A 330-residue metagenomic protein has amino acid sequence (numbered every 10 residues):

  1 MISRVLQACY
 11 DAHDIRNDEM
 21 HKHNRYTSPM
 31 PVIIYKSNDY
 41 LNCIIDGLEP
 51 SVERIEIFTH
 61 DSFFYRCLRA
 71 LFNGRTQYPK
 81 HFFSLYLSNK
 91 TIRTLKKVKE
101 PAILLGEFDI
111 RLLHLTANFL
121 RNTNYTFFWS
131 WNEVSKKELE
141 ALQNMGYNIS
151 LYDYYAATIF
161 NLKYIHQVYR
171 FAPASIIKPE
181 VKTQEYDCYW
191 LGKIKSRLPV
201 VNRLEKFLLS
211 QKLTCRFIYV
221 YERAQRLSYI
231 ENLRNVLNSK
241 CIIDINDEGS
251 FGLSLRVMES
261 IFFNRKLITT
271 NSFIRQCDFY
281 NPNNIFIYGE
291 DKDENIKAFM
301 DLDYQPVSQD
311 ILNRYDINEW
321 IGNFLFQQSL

Functional and structural regions predicted by a protein language model:
M1-T126, W131, I274, Q327: N-terminal pre-catalytic "stem/leader" segment of glycosyltransferase-like enzymes
N38-L41, E133-S135, L151-T158, Y219 (+1 more regions): Short, polar loop motifs at secondary-structure junctions
P50-F58, A70-G74, N124, N144-S150 (+3 more regions): Active-site regions of enzymes building and remodeling cell-envelope glycoconjugates
F58-R69, G192-L233, S272: Catalytic donor nucleotide-activated moiety binding site of glycosyltransferases and closely related
Y86-R93, W131-Y147, S228-R234: Membrane-proximal helix-turn-helix segments that form the acceptor-binding/catalytic region of lipid-linked
A102, T126, N148-I149, I242 (+1 more regions): Short, well-ordered beta-strand core segments
F108-F207, Y315: Catalytic core of nucleotide-activated saccharide and alditol-phosphate transferases
L233-F326: Catalytic binding pocket for nucleotide-activated donors in carbohydrate/polymer assembly enzymes
